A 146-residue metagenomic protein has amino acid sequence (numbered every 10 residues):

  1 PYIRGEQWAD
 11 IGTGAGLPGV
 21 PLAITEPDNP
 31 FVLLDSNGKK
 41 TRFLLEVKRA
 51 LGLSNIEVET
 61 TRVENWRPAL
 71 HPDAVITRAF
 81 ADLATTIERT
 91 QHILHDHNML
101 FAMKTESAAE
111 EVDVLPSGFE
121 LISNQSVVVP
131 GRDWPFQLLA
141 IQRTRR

Functional and structural regions predicted by a protein language model:
P1-E6, D28-P30: Short helix-capping/linker segments at secondary-structure and domain boundaries
R4-G14: Conserved class I S-adenosyl-L-methionine
T13-A15, D82-L83: Short, composition-biased local secondary-structure segments
A15-D28: Conserved SAM-binding loop of SAM-dependent methyltransferases across substrates and taxa, primarily the Class I
E26-R145: S-adenosylmethionine
